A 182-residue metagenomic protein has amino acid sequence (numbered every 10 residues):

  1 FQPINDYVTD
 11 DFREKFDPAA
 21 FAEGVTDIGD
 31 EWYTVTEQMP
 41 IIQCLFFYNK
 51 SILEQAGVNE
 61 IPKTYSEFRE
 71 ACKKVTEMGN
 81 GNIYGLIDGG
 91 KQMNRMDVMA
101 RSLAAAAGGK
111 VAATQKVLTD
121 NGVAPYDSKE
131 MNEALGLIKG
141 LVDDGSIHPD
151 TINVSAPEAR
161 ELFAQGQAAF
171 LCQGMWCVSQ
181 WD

Functional and structural regions predicted by a protein language model:
F1-A19, S51-K63, E161-L162, A169-F170: Extracytoplasmic "Venus flytrap"/periplasmic binding protein-like
F1-C44, M99, A106: Hinge/lid segment of periplasmic solute-binding proteins
N5-A19, G90, A107-E133, D182: Short, solvent-exposed loop/beta-turn-alpha elements that line the ligand-binding surface or hinge of extracytoplasmic
T9, K50, V58, K73-N80 (+3 more regions): Sec-exported extracytoplasmic/periplasmic mature domains
Y33, E77-K91: Bilobed periplasmic-binding protein-like "clamshell/Venus-flytrap" ligand-binding domains
Y48-A56, S102-K110, E133-S146: Ligand-binding cleft/hinge of the Venus flytrap
A71-K73, T119-T151: Glycine-centered hinge/linker elements that transmit conformational signals in sensory and ligand-binding systems
M99, G136-D182: Extracytoplasmic/periplasmic substrate-binding proteins
